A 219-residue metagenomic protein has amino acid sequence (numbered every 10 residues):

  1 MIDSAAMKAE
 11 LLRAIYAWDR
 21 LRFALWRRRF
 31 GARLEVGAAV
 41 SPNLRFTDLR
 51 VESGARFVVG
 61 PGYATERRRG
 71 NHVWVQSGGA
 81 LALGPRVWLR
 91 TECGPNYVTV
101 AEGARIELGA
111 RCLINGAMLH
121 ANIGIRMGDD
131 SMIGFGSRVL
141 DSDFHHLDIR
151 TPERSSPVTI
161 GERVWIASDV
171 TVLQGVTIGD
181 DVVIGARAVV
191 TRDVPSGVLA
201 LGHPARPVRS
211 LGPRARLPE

Functional and structural regions predicted by a protein language model:
M1-L140, G161-R163, V170, D180 (+3 more regions): Domain-scale signature associated with acetyltransferase and cell-envelope carbohydrate enzymes
D143, R150-T151, V176, V194 (+1 more regions): Conserved catalytic-core motifs of eukaryotic protein kinase domains, centered on the activation segment
F144-H145, A188-V189, P195: Flexible glycine-rich beta->alpha loop in the catalytic core of nucleotide-sugar glycosyltransferases
L147-R150, W165-A167: A mid-sequence, solvent-exposed acidic-amphipathic segment
P152-G161: Glycine-rich NAD(P)-binding loop of Rossmann-like domains
P157-V158, G175-V176, T191, G197: A short, glycine- and basic residue-enriched loop/turn that sits immediately adjacent to a domain's principal
A167, L173, G185, V190-T191: Short hydrophobic beta-strand segments in globular cytosolic domains
